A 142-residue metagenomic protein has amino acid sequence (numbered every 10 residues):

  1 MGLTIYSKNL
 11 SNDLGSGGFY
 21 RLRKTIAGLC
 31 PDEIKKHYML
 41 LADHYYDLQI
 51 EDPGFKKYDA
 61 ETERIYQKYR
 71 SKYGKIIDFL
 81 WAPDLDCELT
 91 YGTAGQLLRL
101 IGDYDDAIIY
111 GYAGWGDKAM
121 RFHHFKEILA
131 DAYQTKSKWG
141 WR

Functional and structural regions predicted by a protein language model:
M1-R142: Acidic (Asp/Glu-rich) sequence patches and key acidic residues that form negatively charged surfaces used
